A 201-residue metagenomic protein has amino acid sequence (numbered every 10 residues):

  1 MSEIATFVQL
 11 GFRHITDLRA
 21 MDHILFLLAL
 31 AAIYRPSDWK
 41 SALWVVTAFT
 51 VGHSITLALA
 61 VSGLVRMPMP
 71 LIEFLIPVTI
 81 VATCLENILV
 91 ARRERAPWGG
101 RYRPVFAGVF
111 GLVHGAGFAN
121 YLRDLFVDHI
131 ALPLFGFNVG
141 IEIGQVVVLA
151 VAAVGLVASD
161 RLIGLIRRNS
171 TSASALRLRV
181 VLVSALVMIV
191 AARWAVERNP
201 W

Functional and structural regions predicted by a protein language model:
M1-L25, R95-G99, A195-W201: Histidine-/acidic- and/or cysteine-rich, low-complexity loops and terminal segments associated with membrane
L10-L64: Juxtamembrane transmembrane-helix termini in multi-pass membrane transport proteins
H23, H53, I80-T83, L112-H114 (+2 more regions): Divalent metal-coordination and catalytic microenvironments
L25-A31, I76-L89, I143-L156: Hydrophobic cores of alpha-helical transmembrane segments in multi-pass inner/ER membrane proteins, independent
S41-A91, A96: Membrane helix-loop-helix hairpins that form the core translocation module of multi-pass transporters
T56-F74, A116-N138, V147, W194-W201: Interfacial helix-loop-helix junctions of multi-pass membrane proteins
I88-A116, Y121, L125: Alpha-helical multi-pass membrane helix bundles of inner-membrane/thylakoid proteins, especially permease cores
V151, D160-W201: C-terminal regulatory/interaction regions
